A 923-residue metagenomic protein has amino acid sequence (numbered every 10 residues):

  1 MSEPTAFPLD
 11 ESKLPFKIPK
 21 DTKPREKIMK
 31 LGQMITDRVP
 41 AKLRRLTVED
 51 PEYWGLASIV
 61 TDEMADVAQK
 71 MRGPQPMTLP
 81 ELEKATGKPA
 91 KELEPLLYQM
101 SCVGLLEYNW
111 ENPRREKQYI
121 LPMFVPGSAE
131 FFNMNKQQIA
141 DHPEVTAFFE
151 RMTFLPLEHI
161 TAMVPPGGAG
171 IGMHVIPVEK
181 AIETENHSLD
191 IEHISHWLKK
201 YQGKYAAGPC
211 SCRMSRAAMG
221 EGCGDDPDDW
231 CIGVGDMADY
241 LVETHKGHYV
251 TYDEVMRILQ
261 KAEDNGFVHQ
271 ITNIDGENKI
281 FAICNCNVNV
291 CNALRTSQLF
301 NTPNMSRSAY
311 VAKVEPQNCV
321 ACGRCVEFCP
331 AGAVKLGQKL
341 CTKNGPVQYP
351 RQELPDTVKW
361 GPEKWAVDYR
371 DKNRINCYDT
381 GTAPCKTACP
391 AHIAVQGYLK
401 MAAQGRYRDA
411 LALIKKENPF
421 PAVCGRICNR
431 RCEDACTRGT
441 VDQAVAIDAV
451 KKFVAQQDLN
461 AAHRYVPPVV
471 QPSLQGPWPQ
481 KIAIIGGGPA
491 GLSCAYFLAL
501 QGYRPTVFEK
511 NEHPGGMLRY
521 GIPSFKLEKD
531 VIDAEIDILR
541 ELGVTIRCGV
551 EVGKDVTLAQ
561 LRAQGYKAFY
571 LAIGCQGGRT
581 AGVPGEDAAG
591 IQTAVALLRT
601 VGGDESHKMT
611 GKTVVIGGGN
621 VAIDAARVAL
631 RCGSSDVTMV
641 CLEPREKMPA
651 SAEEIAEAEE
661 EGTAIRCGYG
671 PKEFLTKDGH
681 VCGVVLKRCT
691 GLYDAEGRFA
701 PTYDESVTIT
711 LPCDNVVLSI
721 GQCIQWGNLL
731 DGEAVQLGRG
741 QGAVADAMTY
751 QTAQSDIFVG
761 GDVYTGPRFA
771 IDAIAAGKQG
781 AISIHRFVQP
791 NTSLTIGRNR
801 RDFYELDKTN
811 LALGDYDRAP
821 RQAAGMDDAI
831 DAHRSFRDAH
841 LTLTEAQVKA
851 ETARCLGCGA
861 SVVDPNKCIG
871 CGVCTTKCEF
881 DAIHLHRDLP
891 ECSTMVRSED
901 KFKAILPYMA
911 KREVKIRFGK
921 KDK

Functional and structural regions predicted by a protein language model:
K88, Y119, Q270-I283, L299-F328 (+13 more regions): Ferredoxin-like iron-sulfur electron-transfer modules
S101-N112, V334-K335, I883: A short, conserved structural fragment
R115-F154: Short, amphipathic alpha-helical interaction segments positioned at domain boundaries
A331-P384, L399, V445-I447, K451-K481 (+9 more regions): Flanking helices and flexible, charged tails adjoining ferredoxin-like Fe-S electron-transfer domains in multi-subunit
I393-Q396, A402-A403, A444-D448, I484-V552 (+4 more regions): Beta1-alpha1 glycine-rich phosphate/pyrophosphate-binding loop at the start of Rossmann-like nucleotide-binding domains
V454-Q475, A534-K554, G578-C632, L737-A753: Glycine-rich dinucleotide-binding loop and its adjacent helix/turn
D587-T610, D694-P767: FAD-site-proximal beta/loop scaffold in flavoenzymes
V763-V788: A conserved FAD-binding loop/helix module that cradles the flavin
